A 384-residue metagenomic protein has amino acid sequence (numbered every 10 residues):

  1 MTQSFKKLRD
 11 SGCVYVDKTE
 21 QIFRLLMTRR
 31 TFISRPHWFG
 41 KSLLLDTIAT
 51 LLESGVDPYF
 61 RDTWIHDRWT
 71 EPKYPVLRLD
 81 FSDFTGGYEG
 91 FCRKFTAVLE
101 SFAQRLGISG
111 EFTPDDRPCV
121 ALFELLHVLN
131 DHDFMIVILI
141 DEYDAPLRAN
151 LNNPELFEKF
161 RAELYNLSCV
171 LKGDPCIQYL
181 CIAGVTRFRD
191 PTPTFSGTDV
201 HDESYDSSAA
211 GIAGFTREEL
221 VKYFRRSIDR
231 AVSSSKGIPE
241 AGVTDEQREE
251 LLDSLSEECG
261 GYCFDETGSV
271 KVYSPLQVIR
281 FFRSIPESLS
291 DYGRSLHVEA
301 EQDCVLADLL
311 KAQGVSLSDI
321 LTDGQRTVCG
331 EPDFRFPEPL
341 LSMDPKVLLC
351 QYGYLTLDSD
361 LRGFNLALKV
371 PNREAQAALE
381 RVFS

Functional and structural regions predicted by a protein language model:
M1-F39, L43-L52, D57-T63: Walker A/P-loop-proximal flanking segment of P-loop NTPase domains
E53-Q104: P-loop NTPase motor core
S82, D141-E142, D174-T198: A short beta-strand-to-loop transition that corresponds to the Sensor-1 phosphate-sensing loop of AAA+ P-loop ATPases
G90, I108-H127: Short glycine-rich substrate-engagement loop in P-loop NTPases that contacts/grips substrate
E124-L129, E158-L180: Substrate-engagement module of ASCE P-loop NTPases
H132-F157: Conserved P-loop NTPase "ATPase switch" module shared by AAA+ and STAND
D190-S196, E203-F281, I320: Amphipathic alpha-helical segments of the small helical/lid subdomains adjacent to P-loop NTPase cores
V200-H201, K271-S384: Extended alpha-helical interface modules used as scaffolds for assembling large macromolecular complexes
